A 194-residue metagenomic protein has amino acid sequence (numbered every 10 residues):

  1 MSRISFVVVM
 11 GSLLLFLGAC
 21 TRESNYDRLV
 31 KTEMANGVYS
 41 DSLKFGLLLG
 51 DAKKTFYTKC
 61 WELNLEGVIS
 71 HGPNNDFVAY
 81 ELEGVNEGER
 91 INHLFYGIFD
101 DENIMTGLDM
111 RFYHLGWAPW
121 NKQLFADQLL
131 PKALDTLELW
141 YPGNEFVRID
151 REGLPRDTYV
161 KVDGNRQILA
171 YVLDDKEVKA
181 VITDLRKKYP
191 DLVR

Functional and structural regions predicted by a protein language model:
M1-V8: Bacterial N-terminal signal peptides that target proteins for export
F16-A19: C-terminal motif of bacterial Sec signal peptides marking the signal peptidase cleavage site
T21-D27: Bacterial lipoprotein signal-peptidase II cleavage site
V30-S40: Short, low-complexity N-terminal intrinsically disordered segments enriched in polar/charged residues
V38-D76: Post-signal-peptide N-terminal segment of Sec-exported extracytoplasmic proteins
A79-N86, Y159-K161: Short beta-strand segments that buttress and anchor functional surface loops
E89-G153: Long, charged/polar, surface-exposed segments that mediate recognition or autoinhibition
M110-L115, T158-R194: An acidic-aromatic pocket/loop used at catalytic or ligand-binding sites
